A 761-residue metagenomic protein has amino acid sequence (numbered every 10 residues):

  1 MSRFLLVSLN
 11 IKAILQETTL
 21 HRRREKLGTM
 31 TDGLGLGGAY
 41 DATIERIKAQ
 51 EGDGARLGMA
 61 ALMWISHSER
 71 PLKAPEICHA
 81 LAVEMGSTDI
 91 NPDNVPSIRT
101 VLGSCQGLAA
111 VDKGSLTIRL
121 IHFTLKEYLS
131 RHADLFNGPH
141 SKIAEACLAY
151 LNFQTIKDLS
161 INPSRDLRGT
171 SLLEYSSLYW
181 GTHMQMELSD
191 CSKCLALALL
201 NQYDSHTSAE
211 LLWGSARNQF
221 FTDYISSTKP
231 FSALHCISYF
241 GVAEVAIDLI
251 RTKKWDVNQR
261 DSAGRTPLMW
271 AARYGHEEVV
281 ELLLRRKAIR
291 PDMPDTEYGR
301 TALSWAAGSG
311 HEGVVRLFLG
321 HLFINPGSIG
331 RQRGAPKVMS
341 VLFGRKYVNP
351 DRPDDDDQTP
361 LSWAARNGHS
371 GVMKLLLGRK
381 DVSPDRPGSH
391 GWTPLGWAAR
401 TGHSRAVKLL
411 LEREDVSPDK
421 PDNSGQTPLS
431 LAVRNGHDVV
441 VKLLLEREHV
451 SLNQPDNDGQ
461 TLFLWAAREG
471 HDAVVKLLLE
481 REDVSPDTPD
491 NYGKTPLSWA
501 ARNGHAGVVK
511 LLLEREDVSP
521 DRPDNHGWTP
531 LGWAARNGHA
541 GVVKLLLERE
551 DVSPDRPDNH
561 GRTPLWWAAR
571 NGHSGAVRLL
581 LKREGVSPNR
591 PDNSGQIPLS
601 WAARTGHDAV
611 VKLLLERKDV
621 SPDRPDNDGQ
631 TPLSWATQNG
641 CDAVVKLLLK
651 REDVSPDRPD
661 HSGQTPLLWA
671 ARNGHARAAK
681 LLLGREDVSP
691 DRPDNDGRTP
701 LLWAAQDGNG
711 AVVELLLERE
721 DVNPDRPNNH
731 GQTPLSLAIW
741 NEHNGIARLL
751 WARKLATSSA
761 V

Functional and structural regions predicted by a protein language model:
S2-E278, S309, N741: Leucine/isoleucine-rich amphipathic helices and adjacent mixed helix/strand linkers that form non-membrane
S171, Y175-Y347, D351-R352, D357-H369 (+7 more regions): Leucine-rich, hydrophobic repeat-scaffold detector
S227, D261, D295-T296, S328-G330 (+12 more regions): Ankyrin repeat boundary/linker residues
P230, G264, Y298-G299, D357 (+11 more regions): Start-of-repeat signature of ankyrin repeats
V245, E278-V279, G313-V314, V338 (+12 more regions): Conserved ankyrin/ankyrin-like repeat signature
D248-D256, E281-R290, L317-I324, F343-V348 (+12 more regions): Ankyrin repeat domain, specifically the short helix-to-loop turn at the C-terminus of the second helix of each repeat
